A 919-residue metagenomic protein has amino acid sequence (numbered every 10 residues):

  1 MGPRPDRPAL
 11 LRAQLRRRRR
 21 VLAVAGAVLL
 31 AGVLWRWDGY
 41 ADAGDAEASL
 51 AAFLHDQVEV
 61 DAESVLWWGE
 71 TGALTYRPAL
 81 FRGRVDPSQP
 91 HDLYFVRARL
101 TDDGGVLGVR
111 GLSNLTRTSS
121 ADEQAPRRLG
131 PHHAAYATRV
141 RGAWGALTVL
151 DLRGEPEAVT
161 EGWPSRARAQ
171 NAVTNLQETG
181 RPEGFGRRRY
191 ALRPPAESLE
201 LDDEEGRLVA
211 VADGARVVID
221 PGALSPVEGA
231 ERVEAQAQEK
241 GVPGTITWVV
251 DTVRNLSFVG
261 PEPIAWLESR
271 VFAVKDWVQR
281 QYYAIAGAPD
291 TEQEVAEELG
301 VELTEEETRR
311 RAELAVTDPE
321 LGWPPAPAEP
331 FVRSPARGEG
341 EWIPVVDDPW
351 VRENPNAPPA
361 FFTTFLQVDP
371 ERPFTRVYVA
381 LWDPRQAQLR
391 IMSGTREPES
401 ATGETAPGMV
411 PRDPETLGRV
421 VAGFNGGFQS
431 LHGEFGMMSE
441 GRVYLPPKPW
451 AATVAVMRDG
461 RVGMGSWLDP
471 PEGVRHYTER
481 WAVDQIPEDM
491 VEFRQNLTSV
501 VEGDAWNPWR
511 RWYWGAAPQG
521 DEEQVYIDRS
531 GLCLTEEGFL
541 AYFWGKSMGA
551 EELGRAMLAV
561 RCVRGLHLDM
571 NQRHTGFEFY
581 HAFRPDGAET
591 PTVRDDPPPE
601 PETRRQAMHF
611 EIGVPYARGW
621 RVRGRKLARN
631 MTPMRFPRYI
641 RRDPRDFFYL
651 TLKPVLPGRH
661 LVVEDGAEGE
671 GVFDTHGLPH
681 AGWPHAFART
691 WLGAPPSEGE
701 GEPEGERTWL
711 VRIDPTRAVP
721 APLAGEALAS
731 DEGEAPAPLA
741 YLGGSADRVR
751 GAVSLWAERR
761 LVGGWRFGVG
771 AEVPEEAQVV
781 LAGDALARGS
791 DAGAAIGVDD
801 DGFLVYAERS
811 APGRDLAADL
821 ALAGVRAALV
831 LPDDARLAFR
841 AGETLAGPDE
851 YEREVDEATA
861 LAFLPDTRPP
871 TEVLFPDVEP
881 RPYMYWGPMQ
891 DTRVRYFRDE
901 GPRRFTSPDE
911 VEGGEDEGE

Functional and structural regions predicted by a protein language model:
M1-R18: N-terminal Lys/Arg-rich, disordered targeting/topogenic segments
R18-A23, A31-E919: Gly/Ser/Thr/Pro-rich low-complexity, intrinsically disordered segments
